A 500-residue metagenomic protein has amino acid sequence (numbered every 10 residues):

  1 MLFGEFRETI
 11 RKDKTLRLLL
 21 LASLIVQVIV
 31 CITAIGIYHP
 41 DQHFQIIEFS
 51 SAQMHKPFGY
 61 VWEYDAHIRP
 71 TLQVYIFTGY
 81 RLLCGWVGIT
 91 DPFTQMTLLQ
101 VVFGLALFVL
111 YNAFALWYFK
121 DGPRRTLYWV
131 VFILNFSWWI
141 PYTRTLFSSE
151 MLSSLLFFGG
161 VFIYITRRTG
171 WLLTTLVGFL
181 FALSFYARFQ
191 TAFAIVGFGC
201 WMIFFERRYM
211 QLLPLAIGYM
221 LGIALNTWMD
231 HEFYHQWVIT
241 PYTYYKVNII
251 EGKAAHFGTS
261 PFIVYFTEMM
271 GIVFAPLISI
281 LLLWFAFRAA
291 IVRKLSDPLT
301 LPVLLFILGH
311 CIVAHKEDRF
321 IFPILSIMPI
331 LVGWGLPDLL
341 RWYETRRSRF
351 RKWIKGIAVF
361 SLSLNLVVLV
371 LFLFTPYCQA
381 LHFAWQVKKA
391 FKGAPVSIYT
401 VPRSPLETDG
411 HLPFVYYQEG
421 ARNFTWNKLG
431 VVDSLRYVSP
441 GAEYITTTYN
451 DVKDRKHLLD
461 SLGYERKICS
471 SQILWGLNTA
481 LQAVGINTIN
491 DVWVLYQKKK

Functional and structural regions predicted by a protein language model:
L2-D13, F162-F181, Q190-T227, F285-A290: Perimembrane helix-loop-helix junctions
T15-L24, M220, A224, I291-V292 (+3 more regions): Signature aromatic-anchored transmembrane alpha helix within multi-pass, membrane-resident enzymes that catalyze glycan
V28-I32, V130, W138-R144, F158-I163 (+4 more regions): Membrane-interface alpha helices of multi-pass inner-membrane proteins
I32, H231, S348-K499: Catalytic lumenal/periplasmic loop and adjoining terminal transmembrane helix of membrane glycan-assembly enzymes
H39-D41, Y142-L152, D318: Short acidic/glycine- and proline-prone juxtamembrane loop motifs at membrane-interface regions of multi-pass membrane
T97-T126, G159: Transmembrane-helix motifs of polytopic, lipid-linked glycan transferases
A113-L116, E268-K294: Hydrophobic, aromatic-rich transmembrane alpha-helices and their immediate juxtamembrane boundary segments
S184-V264, E268-I280, I312, F372: Membrane-lumen/periplasm interface segments of specific transmembrane helices in polyprenyl phosphate-linked
